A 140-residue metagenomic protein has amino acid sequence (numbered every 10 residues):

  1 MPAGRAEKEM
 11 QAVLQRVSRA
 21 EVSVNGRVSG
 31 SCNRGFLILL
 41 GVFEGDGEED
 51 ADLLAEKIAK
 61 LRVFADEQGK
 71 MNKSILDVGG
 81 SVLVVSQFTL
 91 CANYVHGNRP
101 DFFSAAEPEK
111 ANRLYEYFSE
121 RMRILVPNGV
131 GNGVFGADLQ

Functional and structural regions predicted by a protein language model:
P2, E7-G97, R113-Q140: N-terminal, polar/charged subdomain of small-to-medium soluble alpha/beta proteins
H96-K110: A charged helix-plus-loop insertion that forms the helical arch/lid used to bind and gate nucleic-acid substrates
